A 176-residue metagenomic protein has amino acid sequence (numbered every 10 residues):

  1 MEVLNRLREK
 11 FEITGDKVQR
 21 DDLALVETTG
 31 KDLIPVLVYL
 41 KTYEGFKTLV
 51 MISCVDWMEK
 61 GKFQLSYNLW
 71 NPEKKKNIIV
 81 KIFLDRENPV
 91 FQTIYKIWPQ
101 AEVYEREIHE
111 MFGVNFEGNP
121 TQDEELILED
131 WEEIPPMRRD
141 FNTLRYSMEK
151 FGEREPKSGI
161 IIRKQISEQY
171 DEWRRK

Functional and structural regions predicted by a protein language model:
M1-K176: Terminal low-complexity/charged segments
